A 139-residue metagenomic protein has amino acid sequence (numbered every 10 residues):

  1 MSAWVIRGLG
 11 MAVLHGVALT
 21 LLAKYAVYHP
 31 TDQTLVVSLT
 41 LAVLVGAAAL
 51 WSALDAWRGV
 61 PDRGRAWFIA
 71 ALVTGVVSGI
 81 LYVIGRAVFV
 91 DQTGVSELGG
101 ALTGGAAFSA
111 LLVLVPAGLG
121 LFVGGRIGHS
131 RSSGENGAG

Functional and structural regions predicted by a protein language model:
M1-A48: N-terminal signal-anchor transmembrane alpha-helix
M1-M11, Q33-L35, W57-G75, G100-A107: N-terminal export and membrane-targeting signals
M1-W4, A49-A71, A117-A138: Cytoplasmic membrane-interface segments at the C-terminal ends of transmembrane helices
L14-A26, L50-A53, V77-F89, L119-I127: Alpha-helical membrane-inserting segments
L21, Y25-A26, A66-W67, E97 (+2 more regions): Generic detector of bulky aromatic hydrophobic side chains
Y25-P30, W57-P61, V88-E97, I127-E135: Membrane-interfacial segments
Q33, L81-F108: Interfacial non-cytosolic loop connecting adjacent transmembrane helices
V95-S132: Alpha-helical membrane-associated segments of multi-pass integral membrane proteins
